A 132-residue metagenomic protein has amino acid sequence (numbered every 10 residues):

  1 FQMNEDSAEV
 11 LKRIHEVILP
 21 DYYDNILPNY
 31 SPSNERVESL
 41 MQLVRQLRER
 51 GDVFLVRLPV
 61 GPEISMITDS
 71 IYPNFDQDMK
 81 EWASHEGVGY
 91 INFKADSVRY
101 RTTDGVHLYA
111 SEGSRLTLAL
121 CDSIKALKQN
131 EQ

Functional and structural regions predicted by a protein language model:
F1-R50: Secreted/periplasmic serine-hydrolase-like ester/acetyl group-modifying domain
E35, S39-Q42, N74, D78 (+2 more regions): Extracytoplasmic/secreted proteins, especially bacterial periplasmic and envelope-associated proteins
M41-T68: Active-site segments of SGNH/GDSL-like serine hydrolases that catalyze O-acetyl group transfer/hydrolysis on lipids
R57-P59, K94, E112: A mature extracytoplasmic/lumenal domain signature
V60-I91: Substrate-gating cap/lid alpha-helix
G61-S65, V98-T103: Surface-exposed aromatic
D104-Q132: Histidine-centered active-site loop/cap adjacent to the catalytic His in serine esterases/O-acetyl transfer systems
